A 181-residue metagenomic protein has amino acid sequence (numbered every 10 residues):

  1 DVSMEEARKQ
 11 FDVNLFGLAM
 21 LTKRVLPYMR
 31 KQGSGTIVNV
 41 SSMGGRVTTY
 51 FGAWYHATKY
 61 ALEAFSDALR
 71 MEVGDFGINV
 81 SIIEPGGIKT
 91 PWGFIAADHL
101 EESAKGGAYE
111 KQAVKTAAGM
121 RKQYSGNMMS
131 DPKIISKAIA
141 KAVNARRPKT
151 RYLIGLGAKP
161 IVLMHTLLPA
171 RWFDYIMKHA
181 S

Functional and structural regions predicted by a protein language model:
S3-R8: Substrate-binding pocket helix/loop in short-chain dehydrogenase/reductase
T22, T58: Active-site helix of classical SDR
R24-G33: A short helix-coil junction within the Rossmann-fold of NAD(P)-dependent oxidoreductases
S42: Residue(s) in the substrate-gating loop at a strand-loop-helix junction that position the organic substrate next
V47, A68-N79: Active-site-adjacent segment of SDR/Rossmann-fold oxidoreductases
V47-W54: Active-site loop immediately N-terminal to the catalytic Tyr-X3-Lys motif of short-chain dehydrogenase/reductase
G74-S125: C-terminal beta-strand-loop-alpha-helix "lid" module of Rossmann-like NAD(P)-dependent dehydrogenases
